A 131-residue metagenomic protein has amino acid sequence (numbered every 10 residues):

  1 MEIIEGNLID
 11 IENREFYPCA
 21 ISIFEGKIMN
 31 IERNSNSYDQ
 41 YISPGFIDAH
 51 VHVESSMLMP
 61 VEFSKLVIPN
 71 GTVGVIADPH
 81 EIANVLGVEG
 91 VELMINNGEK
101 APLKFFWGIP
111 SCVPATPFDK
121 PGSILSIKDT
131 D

Functional and structural regions predicted by a protein language model:
M1-N36: N-terminal metal-binding scaffold of metallo-dependent hydrolase/deaminase domains
E2-E5, N30-A77: Replace "His-x-His-based motif
D10, M59, S126-K128: Helix N-terminus capping/helix-initiation residues
N13-E15, Y41, N97-E99: A generic structural signal for short, solvent-exposed coil/turn residues that cap or connect secondary-structure
F16, S56, N84-G87: Alpha-helix N-cap/helix-start motif
S64-D131: Divalent-metal coordination cores built from histidine and acidic residues
